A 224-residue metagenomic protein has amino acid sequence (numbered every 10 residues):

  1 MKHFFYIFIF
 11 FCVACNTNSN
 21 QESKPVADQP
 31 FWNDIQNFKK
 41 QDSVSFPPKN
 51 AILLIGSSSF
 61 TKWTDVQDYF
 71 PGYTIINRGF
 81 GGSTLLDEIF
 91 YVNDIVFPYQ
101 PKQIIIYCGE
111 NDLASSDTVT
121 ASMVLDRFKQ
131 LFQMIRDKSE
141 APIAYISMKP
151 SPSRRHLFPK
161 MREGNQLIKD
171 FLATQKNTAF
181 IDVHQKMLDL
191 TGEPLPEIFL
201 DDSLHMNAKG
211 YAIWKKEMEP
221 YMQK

Functional and structural regions predicted by a protein language model:
K2-I7: Sec-dependent signal peptide recognition, specifically the positively charged N-region followed immediately by
V13-A14: C-terminal motif of bacterial Sec signal peptides marking the signal peptidase cleavage site
Q21-D126, L157-R162: Conserved SGNH/GDSL esterase-like catalytic core that processes O-acyl groups on lipids and polysaccharides
N93, F97, G109, Q133-E140 (+3 more regions): Sec-exported extracytoplasmic/periplasmic mature domains
Y107, I146-S147: Alpha/beta-hydrolase-fold catalytic nucleophile elbow
M123-I146, L167-T178: Charged, glycine-enriched surface loops/patches that mediate electrostatic binding to polyanionic ligands
K149-K224: Catalytic His-Asp segment of secreted/periplasmic serine-dependent ester chemistry enzymes
